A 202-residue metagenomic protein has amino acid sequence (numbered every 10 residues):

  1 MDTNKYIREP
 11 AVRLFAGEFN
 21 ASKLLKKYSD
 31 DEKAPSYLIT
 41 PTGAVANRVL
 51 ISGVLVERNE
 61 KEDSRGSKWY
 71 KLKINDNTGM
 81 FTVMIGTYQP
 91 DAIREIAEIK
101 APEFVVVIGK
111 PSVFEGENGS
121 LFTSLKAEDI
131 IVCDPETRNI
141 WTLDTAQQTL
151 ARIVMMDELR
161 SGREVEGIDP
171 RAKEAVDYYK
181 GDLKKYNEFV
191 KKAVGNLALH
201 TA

Functional and structural regions predicted by a protein language model:
M1-P41, E188-A202: OB/S1-fold single-stranded nucleic-acid-binding modules and their adjacent gly/ser/pro-rich low-complexity linkers
T40, D63-S64, G116: Acidic surface patches and DE-rich sequence motifs
T42-V45, E95: Short, conserved secondary-structure segments in the cores of folded domains
A46-G66: Structural detector for short beta-strands of small beta-barrel domains
V54, K110-P111: Short, surface-exposed secondary-structure boundary micro-motifs
E60-Q89, D129, C133: OB-fold (S1/OB) nucleic-acid-binding surfaces
Y88-D91, A97-F104, I108-K110, G116-A202: Extended, charge-rich, solvent-exposed interface segments
